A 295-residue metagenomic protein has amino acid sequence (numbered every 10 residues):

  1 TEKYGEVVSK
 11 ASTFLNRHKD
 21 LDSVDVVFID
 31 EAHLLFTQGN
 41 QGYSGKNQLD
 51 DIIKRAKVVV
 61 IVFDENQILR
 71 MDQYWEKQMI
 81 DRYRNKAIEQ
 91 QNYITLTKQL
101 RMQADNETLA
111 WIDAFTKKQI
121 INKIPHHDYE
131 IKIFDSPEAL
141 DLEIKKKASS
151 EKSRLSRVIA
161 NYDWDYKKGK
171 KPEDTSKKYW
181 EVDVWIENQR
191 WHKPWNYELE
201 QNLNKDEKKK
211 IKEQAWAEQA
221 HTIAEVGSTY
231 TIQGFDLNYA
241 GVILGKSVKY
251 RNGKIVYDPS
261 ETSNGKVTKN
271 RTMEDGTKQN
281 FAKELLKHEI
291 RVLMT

Functional and structural regions predicted by a protein language model:
E2-R55, A224-G227, E289: Conserved RecA-like ASCE ATPase "motif II neighborhood" in helicase/translocase motors
S9-K10, I29-D30, F63-D64, N161-D163 (+1 more regions): Short His-Asn-centered micro-motif
K19-S23, I53-K54, A148-R154, D236 (+1 more regions): Flexible, charged surface loops at secondary-structure boundaries
V26-D30, V60, I159, G241-I243: Structural motif
F28-L96: Signature of the SF2 helicase/ATPase Hel1-core->accessory helical subdomain module
V58-V60, E218-T295: C-terminal accessory regions
L69-W75, K86-I255: Conserved helicase/translocase motor-coupling segment
Y83, V184-E187, T262, V267: Acidic, Ser/Thr-rich peripheral helices and adjacent loops at domain boundaries
